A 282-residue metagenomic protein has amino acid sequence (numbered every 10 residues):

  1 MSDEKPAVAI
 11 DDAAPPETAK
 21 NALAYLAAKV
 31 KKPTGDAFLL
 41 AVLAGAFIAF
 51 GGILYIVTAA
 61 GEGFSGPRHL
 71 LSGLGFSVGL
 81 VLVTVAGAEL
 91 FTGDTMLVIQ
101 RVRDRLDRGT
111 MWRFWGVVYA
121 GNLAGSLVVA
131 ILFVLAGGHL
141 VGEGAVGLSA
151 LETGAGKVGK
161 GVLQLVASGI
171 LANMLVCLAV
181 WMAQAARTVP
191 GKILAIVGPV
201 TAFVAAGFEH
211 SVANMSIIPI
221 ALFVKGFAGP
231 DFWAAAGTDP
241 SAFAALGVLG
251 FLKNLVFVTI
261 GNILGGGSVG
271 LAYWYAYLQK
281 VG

Functional and structural regions predicted by a protein language model:
S2-G282: Alpha-helical transmembrane segments and their helix-helix packing motifs
